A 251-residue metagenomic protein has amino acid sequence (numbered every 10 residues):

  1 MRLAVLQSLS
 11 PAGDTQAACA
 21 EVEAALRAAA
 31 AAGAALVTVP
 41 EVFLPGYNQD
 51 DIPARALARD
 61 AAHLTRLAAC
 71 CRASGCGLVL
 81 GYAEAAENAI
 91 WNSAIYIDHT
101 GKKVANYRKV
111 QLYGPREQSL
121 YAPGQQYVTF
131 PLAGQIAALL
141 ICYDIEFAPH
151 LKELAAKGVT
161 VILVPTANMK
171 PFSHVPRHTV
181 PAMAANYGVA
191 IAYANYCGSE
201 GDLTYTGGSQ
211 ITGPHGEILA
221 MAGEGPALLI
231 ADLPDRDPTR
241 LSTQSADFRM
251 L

Functional and structural regions predicted by a protein language model:
M1-P11, T38, S93, N106 (+2 more regions): Active-site-proximal beta-strand elements of phosphoester/diester hydrolases
L6, R55, Y107, F130 (+3 more regions): Hydrophobic residues at beta-strand termini and immediately following loops that shape nucleotide-binding pockets
T15-H99, M169-V189: Cys-nucleophile CN-hydrolase/nitrilase-fold catalytic domain and related Cys-dependent amidase chemistry that acts on
P45, I52, I95, Y107-Y113 (+2 more regions): Short beta->alpha transition motifs characteristic of CBS
D60-V79, E146-L228: CN hydrolase (nitrilase-like) catalytic-core segments centered on the catalytic cysteine and neighboring Lys/Glu
L80-Y82, S93-Y96, V128, S209-I211 (+1 more regions): Short beta-strand scaffold segments in enzyme catalytic cores
A85-K157, P171-F172, P176-H178, D235-L251: Active-site catalytic loop in hydrolytic enzyme cores
